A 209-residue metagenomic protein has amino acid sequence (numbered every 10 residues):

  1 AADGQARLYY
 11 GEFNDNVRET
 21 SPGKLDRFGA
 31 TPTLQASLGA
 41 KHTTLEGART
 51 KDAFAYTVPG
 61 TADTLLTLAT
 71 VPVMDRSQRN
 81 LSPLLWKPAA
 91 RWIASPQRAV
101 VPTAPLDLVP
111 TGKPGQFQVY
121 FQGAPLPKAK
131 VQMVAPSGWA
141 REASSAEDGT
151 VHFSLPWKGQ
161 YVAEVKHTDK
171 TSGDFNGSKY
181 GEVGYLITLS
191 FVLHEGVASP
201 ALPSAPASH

Functional and structural regions predicted by a protein language model:
A1-R7, Q78-G115, Y120, S137 (+1 more regions): Beta-strand-rich domain onsets/edges
G4, E12-E19, D63-L65, Q160: Primarily extracytoplasmic ectodomains and periplasmic/lumenal surface modules that are beta-strand-rich
Q5, T31-T33, P114, K128-K130 (+1 more regions): Exposed beta-strand and adjacent loop surfaces of beta-rich binding modules that mediate intermolecular recognition
G11-D52: N-terminal, post-signal-peptide region of Sec/Tat-exported proteins
N16-L25, T111-L126: Structural motif
P32-K41, A129-A143: Short amphipathic beta-strand segments in non-cytosolic proteins
T50-Y56, S144-G159: Glycine-centered loop-to-beta-strand initiation motif
Y56-R79, Q160-T168: Short, aromatic- and glycine-rich surface loops/edge beta-strands on solvent-exposed regions
